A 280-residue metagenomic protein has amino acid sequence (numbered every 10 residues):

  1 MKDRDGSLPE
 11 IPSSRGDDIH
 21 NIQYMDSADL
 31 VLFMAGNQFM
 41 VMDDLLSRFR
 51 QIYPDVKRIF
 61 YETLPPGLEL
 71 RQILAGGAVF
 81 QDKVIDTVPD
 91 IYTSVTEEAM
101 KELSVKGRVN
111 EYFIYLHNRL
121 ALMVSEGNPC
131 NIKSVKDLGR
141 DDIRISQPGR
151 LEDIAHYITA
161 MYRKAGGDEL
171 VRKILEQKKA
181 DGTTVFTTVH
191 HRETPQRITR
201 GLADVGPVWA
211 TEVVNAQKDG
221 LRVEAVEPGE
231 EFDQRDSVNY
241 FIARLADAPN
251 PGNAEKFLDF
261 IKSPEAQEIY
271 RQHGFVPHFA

Functional and structural regions predicted by a protein language model:
M1-F60, L68-R71, D82-T87, T96-E97 (+3 more regions): Exported/periplasmic ABC-transporter solute-binding proteins
I73-A75: Glycine/small-residue-rich interface belts in oligomeric ring/scaffold proteins and their assembly partners
D90: Catalytic metal-binding acidic patch
V109-N110: A short alpha->loop->secondary-structure connector
F113: Conserved, well-structured beta-alpha core segment at the onset of a catalytic domain
